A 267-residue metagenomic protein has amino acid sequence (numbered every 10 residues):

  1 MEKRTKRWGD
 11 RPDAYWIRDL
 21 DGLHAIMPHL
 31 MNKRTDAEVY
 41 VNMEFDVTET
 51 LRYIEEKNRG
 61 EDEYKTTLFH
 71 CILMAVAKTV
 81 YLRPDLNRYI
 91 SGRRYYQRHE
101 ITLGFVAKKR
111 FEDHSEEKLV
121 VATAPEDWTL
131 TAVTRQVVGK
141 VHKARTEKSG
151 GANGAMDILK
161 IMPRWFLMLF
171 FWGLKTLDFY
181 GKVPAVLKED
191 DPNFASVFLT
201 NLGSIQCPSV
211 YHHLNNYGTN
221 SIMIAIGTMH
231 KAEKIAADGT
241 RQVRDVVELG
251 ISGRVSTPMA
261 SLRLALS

Functional and structural regions predicted by a protein language model:
M1-S267: C-terminal catalytic/motor cores of large multi-domain enzyme assemblies
